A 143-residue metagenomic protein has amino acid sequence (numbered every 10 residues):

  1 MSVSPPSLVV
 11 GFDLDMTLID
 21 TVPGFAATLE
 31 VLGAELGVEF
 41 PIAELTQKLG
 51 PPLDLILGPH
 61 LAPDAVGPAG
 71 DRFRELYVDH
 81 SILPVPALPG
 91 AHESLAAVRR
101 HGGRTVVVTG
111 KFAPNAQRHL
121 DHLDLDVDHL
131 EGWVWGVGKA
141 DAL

Functional and structural regions predicted by a protein language model:
M1-V3: A short acidic-Thr-Gly-centered motif at the start of a beta-strand
P5-H92, H101: N-terminal helical cap/lid subdomain that shapes the substrate entry/recognition surface in HAD-like hydrolases
K48, P86-G90, K111-F112, V134 (+1 more regions): Short beta->alpha linker loops
H80, G102-K111: Short flexible/disordered coil segments
V106, F112-L143: Substrate-recognition "cap/lid" segment bordering the active-site pocket of phosphatases
